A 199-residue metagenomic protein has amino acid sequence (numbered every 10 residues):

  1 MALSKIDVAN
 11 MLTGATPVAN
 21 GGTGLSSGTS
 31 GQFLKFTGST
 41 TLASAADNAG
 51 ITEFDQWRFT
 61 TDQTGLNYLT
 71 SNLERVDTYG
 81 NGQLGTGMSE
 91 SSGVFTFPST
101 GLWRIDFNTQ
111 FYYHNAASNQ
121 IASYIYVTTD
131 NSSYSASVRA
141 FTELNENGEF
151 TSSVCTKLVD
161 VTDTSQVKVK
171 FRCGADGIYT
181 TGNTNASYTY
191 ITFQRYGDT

Functional and structural regions predicted by a protein language model:
A2-I51, E90-S91, P98-T100, F150 (+3 more regions): Extracellular repetitive beta-rich solenoid segments
S39-A45, S133-S137, V169-F171: Short, well-ordered strand-loop elements centered on a beta-strand within folded domains, enriched for acidic residues
D47-N119, V127-T129, T180-T199: Terminal (often C-terminal
G87-S91, N119, T129-T162: Glycine-rich strand-loop-strand elements at beta-sheet edges
G101-F111, S152-C155, S165-C173: Extracellular beta-strand-rich recognition modules
Y113-N115, T142-G148, D176-Y179: A short local loop/turn or secondary-structure capping micro-motif enriched for an aromatic residue
S123: Residue-level hotspots at or immediately adjacent to binding/recognition sites across diverse folds
Y126-D130, K170-G174: Predominantly extracellular/luminal cell-surface or secreted proteins
